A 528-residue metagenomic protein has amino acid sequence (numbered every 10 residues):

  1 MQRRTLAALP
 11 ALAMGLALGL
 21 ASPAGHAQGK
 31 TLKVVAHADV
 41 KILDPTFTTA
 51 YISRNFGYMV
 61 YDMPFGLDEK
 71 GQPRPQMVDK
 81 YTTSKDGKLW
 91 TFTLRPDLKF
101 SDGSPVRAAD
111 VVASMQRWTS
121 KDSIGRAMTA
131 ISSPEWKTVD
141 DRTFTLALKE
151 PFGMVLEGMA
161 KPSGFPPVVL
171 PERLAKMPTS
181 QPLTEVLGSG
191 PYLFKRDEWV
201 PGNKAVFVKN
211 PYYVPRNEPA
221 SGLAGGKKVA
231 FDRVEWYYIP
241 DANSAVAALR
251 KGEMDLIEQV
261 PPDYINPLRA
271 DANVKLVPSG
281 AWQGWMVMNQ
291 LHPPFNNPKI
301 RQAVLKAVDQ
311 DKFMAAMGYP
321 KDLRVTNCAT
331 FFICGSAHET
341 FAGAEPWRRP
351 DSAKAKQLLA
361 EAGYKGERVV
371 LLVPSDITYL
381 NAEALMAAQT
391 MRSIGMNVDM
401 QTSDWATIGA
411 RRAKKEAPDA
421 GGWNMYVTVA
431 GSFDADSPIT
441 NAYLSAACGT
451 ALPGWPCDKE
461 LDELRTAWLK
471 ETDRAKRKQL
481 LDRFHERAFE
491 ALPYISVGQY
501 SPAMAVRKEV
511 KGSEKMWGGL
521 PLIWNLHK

Functional and structural regions predicted by a protein language model:
V35-K85, A113-Q116, L187, S496: N-terminal lobe/hinge region of extracytoplasmic solute-binding protein
T93, A127-A175, S180-V200: Surface-exposed binding/hinge segments that line and control ligand-binding clefts or catalytic entry sites
Y192-L193, L323-E361, S375-A382: Structural transition elements
W199, M504-K528: Long beta-strand-rich cores associated with HINT superfamily self-processing modules
P201, D241-A242, K251, V260 (+4 more regions): Ligand/substrate-recognition segments at binding pockets and active sites
P215-P267, N397: Ligand-site clamp/hinge motif
P267, L291, F295-S336, A382-E383 (+1 more regions): Periplasmic-binding protein-like
P346-R349, D399-A410, P438-K508, K528: Extracytoplasmic/peripheral linker and loop segments enriched in polar/acidic and small residues with frequent Thr/Pro
